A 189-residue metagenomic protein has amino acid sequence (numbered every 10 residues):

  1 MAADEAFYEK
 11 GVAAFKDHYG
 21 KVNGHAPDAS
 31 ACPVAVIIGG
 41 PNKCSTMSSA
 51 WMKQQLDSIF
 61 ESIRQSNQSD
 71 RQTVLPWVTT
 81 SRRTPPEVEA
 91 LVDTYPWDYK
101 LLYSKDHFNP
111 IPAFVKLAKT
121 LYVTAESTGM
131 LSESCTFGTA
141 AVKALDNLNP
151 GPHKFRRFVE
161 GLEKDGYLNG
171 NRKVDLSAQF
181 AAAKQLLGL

Functional and structural regions predicted by a protein language model:
M1-A3, Y99-D106, D165-D175: Short acidic-hydrophobic, aromatic-tinged amphipathic segments that line or gate anion-handling sites
M1-S48, N171, S177: A nucleotide-sugar donor-handling region in carbohydrate enzymes
S30, I37-T80, T84: Conserved catalytic-core segment of nucleotide-activated headgroup transferases in glycan assembly
P33, L75, T120-Y122: Structural motif
C44-S45, R83-A90, P150-K154: Short, charged/polar "capping" segments at the starts of alpha-helices and the immediately preceding loops
R71-H107: Catalytic donor nucleotide-activated moiety binding site of glycosyltransferases and closely related
I111-K154: A donor-sugar binding/catalytic signature common to diverse glycosyltransferases and related nucleotide-sugar
G151-L189: C-terminal amphipathic helix plus adjacent low-complexity, charged tail appended to glycosyltransferase catalytic
